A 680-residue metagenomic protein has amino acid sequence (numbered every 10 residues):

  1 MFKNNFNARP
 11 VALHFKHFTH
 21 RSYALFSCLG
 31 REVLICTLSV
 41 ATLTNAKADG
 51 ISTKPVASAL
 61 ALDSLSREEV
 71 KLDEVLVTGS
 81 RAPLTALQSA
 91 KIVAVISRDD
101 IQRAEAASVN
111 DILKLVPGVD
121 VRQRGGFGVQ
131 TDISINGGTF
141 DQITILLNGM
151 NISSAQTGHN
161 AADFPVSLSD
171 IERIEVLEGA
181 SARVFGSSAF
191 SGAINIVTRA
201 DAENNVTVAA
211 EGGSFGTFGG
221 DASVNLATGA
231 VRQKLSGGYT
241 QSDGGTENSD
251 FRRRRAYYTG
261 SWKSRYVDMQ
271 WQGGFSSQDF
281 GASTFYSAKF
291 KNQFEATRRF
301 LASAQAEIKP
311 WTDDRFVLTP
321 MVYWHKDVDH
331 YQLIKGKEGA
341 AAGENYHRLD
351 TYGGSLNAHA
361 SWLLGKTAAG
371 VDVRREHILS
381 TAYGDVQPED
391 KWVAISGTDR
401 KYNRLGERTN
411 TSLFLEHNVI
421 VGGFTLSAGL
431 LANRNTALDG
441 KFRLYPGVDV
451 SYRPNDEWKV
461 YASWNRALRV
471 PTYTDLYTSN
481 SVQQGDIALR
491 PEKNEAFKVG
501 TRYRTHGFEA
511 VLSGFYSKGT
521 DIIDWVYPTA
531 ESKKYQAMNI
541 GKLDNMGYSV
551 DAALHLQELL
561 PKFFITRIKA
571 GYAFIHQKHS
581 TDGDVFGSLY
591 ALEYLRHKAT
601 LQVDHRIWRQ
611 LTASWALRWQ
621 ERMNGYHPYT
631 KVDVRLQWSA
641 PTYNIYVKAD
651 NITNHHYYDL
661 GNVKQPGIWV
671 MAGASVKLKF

Functional and structural regions predicted by a protein language model:
K71-Q102, D132, F140: N-terminal periplasmic "start-of-domain" segments of outer-membrane beta-barrel proteins
N110, K114-M150, S154: Extracytoplasmic beta-strand/coil segments of soluble accessory domains associated with Gram-negative outer-membrane
D132, N151-E178, I196-R199: Short acidic/polar hinge/loop motifs at secondary-structure boundaries that mediate gating or recognition
G192-A193, T198-L226, L235-S249, N292: Short strand-turn segments of transmembrane beta-barrel domains in outer membranes, especially the first one or two
S242-R253, D268-L318, V322-T351: Flexible loop and strand-edge segments within Gram-negative outer membrane beta-barrel domains
S287-W311, H347-L349, D439, K459 (+4 more regions): Outer-membrane beta-barrel signature, preferentially recognizing the C-terminal barrel domain of Gram-negative
V322, L364, G397-G519, I565-T566 (+3 more regions): Structural signature of Gram-negative outer-membrane beta-barrels, strongest in the C-terminal barrel of TonB-dependent
I420-T425, Y516-K518, N539-R622, S675: Gram-negative outer-membrane beta-barrel transporters
